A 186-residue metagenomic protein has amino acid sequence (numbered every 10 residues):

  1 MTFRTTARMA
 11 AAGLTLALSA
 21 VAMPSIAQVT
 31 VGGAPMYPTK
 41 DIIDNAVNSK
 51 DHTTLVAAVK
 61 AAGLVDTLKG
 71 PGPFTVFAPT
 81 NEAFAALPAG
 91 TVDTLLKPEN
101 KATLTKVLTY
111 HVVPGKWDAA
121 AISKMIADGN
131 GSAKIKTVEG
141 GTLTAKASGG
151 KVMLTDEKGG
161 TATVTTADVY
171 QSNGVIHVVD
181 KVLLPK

Functional and structural regions predicted by a protein language model:
M1-A12: Bacterial N-terminal signal peptides that target proteins for export
R8, V21-A27: Sec/Tat signal peptide C-region and signal peptidase I cleavage site
A11-V21: Bacterial N-terminal signal peptides
S25-K186: Mature, structured domains of secreted/extracytosolic soluble proteins
